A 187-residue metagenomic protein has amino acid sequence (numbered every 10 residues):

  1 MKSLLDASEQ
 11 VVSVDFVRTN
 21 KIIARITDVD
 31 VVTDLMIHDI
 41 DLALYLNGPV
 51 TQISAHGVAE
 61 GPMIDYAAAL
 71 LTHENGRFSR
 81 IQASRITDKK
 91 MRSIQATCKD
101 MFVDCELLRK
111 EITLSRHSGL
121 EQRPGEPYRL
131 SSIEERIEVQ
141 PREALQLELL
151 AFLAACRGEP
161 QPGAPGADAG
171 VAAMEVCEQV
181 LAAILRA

Functional and structural regions predicted by a protein language model:
M1-H56: Predominantly a Rossmann-like dinucleotide-binding segment in NAD(P)-dependent oxidoreductases
S3-L4, L42, A68, A151 (+2 more regions): Alpha-helical elements of Rossmann-like donor-binding domains used by nucleotide-donor carbohydrate transfer enzymes
T27-T33, E134-E143: A short glycine-threonine-serine/GTX helix/turn-capping micro-motif
T33-M36, R142, A164-G170: Conserved loop-to-helix N-cap of the C-terminal "lid" that shapes the substrate pocket in Rossmann-like
I37-E111, R142, Q146-P160: Contiguous beta-strand/loop segments that form the cofactor/metal-binding neighborhood of enzyme cores
E74, L150-A187: C-terminal helix-rich "cap/oligomerization" subdomain common to oxidoreductases
I94-A96, K110-E126: Short polybasic amphipathic segments
L120, L130, E148: Acidic, His/Gly-rich catalytic cores of divalent-metal-dependent hydrolytic chemistry
